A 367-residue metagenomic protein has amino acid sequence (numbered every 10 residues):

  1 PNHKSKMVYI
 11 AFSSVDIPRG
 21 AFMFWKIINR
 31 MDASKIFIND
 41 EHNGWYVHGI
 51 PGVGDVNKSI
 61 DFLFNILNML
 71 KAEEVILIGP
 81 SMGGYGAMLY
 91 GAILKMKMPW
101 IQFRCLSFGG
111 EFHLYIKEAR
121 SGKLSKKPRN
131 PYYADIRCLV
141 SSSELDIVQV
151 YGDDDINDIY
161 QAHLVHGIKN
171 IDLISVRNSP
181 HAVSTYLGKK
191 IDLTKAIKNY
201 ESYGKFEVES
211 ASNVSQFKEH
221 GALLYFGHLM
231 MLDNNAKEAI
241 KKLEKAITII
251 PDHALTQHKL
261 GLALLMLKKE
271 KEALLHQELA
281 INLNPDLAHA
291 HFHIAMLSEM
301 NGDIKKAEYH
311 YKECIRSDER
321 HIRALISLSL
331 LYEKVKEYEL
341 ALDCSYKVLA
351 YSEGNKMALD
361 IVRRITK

Functional and structural regions predicted by a protein language model:
E118-G188, D192-K195, Y200-G204: The feature captures the conserved acid-bearing segment of alpha/beta-hydrolase catalytic domains
